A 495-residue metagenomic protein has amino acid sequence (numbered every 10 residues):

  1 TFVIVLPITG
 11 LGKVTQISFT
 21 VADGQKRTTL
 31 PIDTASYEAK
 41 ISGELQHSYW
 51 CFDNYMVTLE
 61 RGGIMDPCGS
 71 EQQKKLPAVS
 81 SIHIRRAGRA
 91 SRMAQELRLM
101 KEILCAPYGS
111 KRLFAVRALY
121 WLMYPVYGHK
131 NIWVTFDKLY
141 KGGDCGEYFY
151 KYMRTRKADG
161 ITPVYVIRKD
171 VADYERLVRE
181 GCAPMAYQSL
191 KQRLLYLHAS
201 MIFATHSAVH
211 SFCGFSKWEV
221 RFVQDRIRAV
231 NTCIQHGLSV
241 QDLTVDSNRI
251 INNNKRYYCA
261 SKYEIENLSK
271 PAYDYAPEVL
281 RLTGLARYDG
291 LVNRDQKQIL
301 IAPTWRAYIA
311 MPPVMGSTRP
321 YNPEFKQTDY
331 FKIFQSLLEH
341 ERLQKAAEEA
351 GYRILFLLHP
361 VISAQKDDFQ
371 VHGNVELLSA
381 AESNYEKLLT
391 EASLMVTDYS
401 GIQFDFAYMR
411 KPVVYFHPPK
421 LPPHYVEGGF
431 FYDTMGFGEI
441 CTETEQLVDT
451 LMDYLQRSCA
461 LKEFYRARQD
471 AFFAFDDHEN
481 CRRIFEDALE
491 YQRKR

Functional and structural regions predicted by a protein language model:
F2-A199, F203, D487-R495: N-terminal pre-catalytic "stem/leader" segment of glycosyltransferase-like enzymes
W121-M123, N131-L291: Active-site and donor-binding regions of nucleotide-sugar-utilizing enzymes
D144-Y150, R154, A286-D368, C441-E443 (+1 more regions): Conserved catalytic-core segment of nucleotide-activated headgroup transferases in glycan assembly
G160-V164, N252-Y257, R353, E391-L394 (+1 more regions): Short active-site oxyanion
M185-L195, P360-F404: Donor nucleotide-activated moiety binding/catalytic core segment of transferases that use nucleotide-activated donors
H210-F212, Y308, Q403-F404: Short glycine-rich, flexible loops that bind phosphorylated cofactors or substrates
F215-H236, S317-Q327, K411-P422: A short, gly/pro- and small-residue-rich
D368-G373, G401-F475: Catalytic binding pocket for nucleotide-activated donors in carbohydrate/polymer assembly enzymes
